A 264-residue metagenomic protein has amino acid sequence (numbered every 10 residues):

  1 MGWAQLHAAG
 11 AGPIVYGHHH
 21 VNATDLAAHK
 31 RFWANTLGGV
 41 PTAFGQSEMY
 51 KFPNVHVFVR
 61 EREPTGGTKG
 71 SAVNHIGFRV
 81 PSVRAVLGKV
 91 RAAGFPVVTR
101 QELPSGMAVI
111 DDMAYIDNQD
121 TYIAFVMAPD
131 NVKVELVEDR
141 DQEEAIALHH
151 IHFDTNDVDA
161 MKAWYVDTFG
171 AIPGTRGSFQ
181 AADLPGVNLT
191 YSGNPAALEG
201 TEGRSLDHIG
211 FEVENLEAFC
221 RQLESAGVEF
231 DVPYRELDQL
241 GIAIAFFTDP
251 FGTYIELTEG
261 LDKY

Functional and structural regions predicted by a protein language model:
M1-A11, R91-F153, T175-R176, A181 (+3 more regions): Vicinal oxygen chelate
A9-G10, E63-T68, R140-Q142, A196-G200: Short, flexible, solvent-exposed loop/turn segments with mixed acidic/basic and small polar residues
A11, G17-F58, R62, A85 (+7 more regions): Core segments of cupin and vicinal oxygen chelate
I14-T24, M49, G66-R91, Y122-M127 (+4 more regions): Vicinal oxygen chelate
H56-F58, A196-A197, E229, K263: Active-site/binding-pocket entry motifs
